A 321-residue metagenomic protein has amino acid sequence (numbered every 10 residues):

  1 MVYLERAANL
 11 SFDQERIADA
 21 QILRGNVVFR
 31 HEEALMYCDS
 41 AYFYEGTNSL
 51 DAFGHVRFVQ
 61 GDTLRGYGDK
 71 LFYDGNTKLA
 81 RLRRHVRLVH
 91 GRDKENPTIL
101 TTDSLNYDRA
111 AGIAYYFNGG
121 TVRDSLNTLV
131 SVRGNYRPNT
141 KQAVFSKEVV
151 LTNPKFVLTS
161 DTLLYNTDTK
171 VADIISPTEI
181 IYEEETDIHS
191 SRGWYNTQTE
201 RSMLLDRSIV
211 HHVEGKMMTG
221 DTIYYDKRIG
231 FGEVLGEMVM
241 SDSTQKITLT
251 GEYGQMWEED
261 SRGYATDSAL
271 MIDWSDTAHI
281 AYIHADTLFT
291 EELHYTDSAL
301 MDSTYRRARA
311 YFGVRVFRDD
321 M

Functional and structural regions predicted by a protein language model:
M1-M321: N-terminal amphipathic/hydrophobic interface segments
